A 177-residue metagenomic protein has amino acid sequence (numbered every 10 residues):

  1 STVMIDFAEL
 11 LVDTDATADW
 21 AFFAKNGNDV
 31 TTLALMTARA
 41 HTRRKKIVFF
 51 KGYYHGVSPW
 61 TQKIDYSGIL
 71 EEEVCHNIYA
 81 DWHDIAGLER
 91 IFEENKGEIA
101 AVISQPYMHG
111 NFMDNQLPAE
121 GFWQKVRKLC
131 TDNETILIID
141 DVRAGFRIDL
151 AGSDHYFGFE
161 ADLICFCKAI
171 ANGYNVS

Functional and structural regions predicted by a protein language model:
T2, G27-N28, K51-H55, R143-F146 (+1 more regions): Acidic, glycine-rich active-site loops and adjacent beta-strand->loop/helix elements that engage anionic groups
D6-S104, M108, G121: PLP-dependent aspartate aminotransferase-fold enzymes
L33-M36, T42, S58-K63, M113-Q116 (+2 more regions): Short acidic, glycine/serine/threonine-rich loops at helix termini
A34, I103, I138-I139, F166: Generic enzyme active-site microenvironment
K46, E134-I136, D162, N175: Proline-centered loop/turn at the N-terminus of a beta-strand
Q105-A119, E134-F157: Conserved PLP phosphate-binding loop immediately N-terminal to the Schiff-base lysine helix in PLP-dependent enzymes
R127, D132-N133: Helix C-cap/helix->beta junction micro-motif
F157-S177: Active-site PLP attachment segment
